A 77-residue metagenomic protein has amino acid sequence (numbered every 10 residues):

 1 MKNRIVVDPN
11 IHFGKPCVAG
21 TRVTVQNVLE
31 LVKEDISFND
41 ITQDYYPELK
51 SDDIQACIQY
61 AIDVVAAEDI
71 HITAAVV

Functional and structural regions predicted by a protein language model:
K2-C17: Short, Lys/Arg-enriched N-terminal segment that forms or immediately precedes the first helix of a structured domain
G20: Anion-recognition interface
T24-V77: Long, charge-rich, low-complexity alpha-helical segments
